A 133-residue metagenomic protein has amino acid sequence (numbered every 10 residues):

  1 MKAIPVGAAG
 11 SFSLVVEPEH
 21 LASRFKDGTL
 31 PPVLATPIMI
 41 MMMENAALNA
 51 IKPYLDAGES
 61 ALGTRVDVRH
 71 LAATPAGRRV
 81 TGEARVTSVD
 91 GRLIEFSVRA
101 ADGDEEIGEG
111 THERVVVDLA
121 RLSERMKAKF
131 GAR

Functional and structural regions predicted by a protein language model:
M1-A35: Catalytic strand-loop segment that frames the active site of acyl-thioester-processing enzymes
A8-F12, L62-V66, R78-G82, R92-I94 (+1 more regions): A generic structural signal for short beta-strands and their flanking turns/coil linkers
V15-E17, A101, E113-V117: Short beta-strand edge segments in extracellular beta-sheet folds
L30, L34-I38, E95, V117: Residues at secondary-structure transition points
A47-T81: Hydrophobic beta-strand-centered segment that forms part of the acyl-chain substrate-binding groove
V68-G103: Hydrophobic beta-sheet segments that form the core/acyl-binding groove of ACP/CoA-dependent acyl-chain-processing
G108, E113-R133: C-terminal output/interaction extensions
